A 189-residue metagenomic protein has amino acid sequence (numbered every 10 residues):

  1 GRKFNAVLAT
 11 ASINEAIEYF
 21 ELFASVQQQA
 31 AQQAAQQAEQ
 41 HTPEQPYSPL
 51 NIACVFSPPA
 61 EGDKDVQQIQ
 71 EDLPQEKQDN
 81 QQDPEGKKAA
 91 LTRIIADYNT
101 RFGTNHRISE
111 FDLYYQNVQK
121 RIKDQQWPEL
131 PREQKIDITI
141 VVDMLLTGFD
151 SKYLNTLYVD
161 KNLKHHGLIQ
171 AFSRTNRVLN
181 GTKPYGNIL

Functional and structural regions predicted by a protein language model:
G1-I138: Conserved C-terminal RecA-like helicase domain
K3, Y47-N51, K152-T156, H166 (+1 more regions): Short glycine-/polar-rich loops that comprise or flank the Walker A/P-loop and associated switch/sensor motifs
V7, L157-V159: Short catalytic-loop micro-motif centered on adjacent basic/acidic residues
N14-E18, P59-K64, L146-F149, K164-G167 (+1 more regions): Flexible loop/turn segments at secondary-structure boundaries
E18-F23, Y153, G167-Q170, R174: Alpha-helical scaffold elements adjacent to nucleotide-binding pockets in ATP/GTP-utilizing enzyme cores
E133-K135, L168-L189: Conserved segment of the helicase C-terminal RecA-like domain
I140-L154, S173-V178: SF2 helicase motor core recognition
